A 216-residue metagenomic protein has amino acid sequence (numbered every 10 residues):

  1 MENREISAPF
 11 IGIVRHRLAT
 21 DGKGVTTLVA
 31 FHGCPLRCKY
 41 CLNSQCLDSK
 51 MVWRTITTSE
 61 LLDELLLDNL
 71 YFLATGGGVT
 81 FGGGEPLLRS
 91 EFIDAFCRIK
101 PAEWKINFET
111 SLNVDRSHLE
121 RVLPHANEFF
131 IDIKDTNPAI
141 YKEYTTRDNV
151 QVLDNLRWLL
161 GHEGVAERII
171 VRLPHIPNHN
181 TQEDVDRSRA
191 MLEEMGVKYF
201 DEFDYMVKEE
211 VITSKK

Functional and structural regions predicted by a protein language model:
S7-Y40: N-terminal pre-triad scaffold of radical SAM enzymes
A8, H175-K216: Radical SAM enzyme [4Fe-4S]-AdoMet core and its adjacent flexible, acidic and glycine-rich loops/tails across
I11, V25, N43-H125: Conserved Radical SAM active-site core
T27, V79, I106-F108, F129-I131 (+2 more regions): Hydrophobic faces of well-ordered beta-strands that scaffold small-molecule active sites in alpha/beta enzyme cores
P86, L112-L119, F129-T145, N178 (+1 more regions): Conserved radical SAM core fold
A95-F96, V122, Q151-W158, D184-M191: A general structural detector for well-ordered alpha-helical segments in enzyme core domains, enriched
E120-T136, R189-D201: Structural recognition of alpha->loop->beta junctions
L156-D184, S188: Conserved strand-turn element in the central/C-terminal portion of the radical SAM core barrel that lines
